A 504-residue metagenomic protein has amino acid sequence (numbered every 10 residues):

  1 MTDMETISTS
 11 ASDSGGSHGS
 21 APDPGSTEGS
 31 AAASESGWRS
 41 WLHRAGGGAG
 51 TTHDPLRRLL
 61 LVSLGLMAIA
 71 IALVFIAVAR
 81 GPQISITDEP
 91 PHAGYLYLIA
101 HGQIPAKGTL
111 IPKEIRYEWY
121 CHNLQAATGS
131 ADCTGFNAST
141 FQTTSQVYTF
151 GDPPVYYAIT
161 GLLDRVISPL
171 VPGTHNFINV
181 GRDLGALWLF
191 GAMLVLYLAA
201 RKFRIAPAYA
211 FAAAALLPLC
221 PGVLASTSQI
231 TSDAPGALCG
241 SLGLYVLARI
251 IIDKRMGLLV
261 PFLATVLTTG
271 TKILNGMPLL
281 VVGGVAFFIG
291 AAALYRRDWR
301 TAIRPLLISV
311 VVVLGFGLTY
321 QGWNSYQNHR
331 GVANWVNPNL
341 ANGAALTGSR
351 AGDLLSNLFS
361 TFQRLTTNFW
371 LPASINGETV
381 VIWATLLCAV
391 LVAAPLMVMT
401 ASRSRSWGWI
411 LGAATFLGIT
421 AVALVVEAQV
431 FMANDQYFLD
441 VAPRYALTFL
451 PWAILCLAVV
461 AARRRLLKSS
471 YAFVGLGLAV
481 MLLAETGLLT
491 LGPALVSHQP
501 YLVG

Functional and structural regions predicted by a protein language model:
M1-I76, I84-P90, R304-V312, S470-M481: Start-transfer (signal-anchor) and selected internal transmembrane alpha helices of multi-pass inner/ER membrane
P55-P90, Y97-A131, V311-N328, I419-A421 (+1 more regions): Transmembrane signal-anchor helices characteristic of membrane glycosylation enzymes that use polyprenol
A100-G181: Interfacial juxtamembrane loops and adjacent helix segments that form the catalytic/substrate-binding surfaces
N176-F203: Transmembrane-helix motifs of polytopic, lipid-linked glycan transferases
V195, P235-I252, A264-T265, A453-C456: Specific aromatic-rich, kink-prone transmembrane helix
V246-I250, P278-L314: Perimembrane helix-loop-helix junctions
L258-G284: Membrane-interface alpha helices of multi-pass inner-membrane proteins
Q321-A401, G504: Membrane-lumen/periplasm interface segments of multi-pass, membrane-embedded glycan/lipid transferases
